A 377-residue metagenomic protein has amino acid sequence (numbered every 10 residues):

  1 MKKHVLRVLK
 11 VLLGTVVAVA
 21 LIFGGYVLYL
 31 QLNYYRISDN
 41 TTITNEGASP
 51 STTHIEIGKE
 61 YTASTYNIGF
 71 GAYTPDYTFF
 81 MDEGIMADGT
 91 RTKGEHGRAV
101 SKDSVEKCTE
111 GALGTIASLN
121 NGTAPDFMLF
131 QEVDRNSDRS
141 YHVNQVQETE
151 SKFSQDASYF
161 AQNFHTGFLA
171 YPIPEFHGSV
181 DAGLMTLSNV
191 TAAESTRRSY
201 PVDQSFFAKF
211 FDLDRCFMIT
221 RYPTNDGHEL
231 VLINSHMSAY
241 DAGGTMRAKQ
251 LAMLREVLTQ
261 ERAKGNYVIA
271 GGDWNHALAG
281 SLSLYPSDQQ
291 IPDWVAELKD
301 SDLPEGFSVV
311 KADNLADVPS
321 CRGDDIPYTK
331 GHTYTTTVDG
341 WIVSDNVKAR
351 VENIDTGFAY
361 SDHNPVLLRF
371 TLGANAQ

Functional and structural regions predicted by a protein language model:
K3-K152, Q162-Y171, E175-D181, A374-A376: N-terminal, active-site-proximal structural segment of metallo-dependent hydrolase catalytic domains
T52-A63, P75, V180, L184-R198 (+3 more regions): Beta-strand-turn-beta hairpins that frame and shape the catalytic cleft of phosphate-ester-processing enzymes
T62-I68, R98, V105-H142, L187 (+6 more regions): Active-site beta-strand/loop signature of hydrolases that rely on acidic residues for catalysis
Y66-G69, Q131-V133, A161-H165, S188-V190 (+6 more regions): Active-site-proximal beta-strand/loop segments in catalytic clefts of secreted hydrolases
E95-D103, E132-N136, Y200-K209, H236-T245: Surface-exposed cleft-lining segments at the edges of enzyme active sites
Q155-D203: Catalytic-core segment of enzymes that process non-peptidic bonds
F207-K209, I326-H332, D355-A359: Short proline/glycine-enriched turn/loop segments at secondary-structure junctions
D241-N346: Metal-dependent phosphoesterases centered on the DNase I-like endonuclease/exonuclease/phosphatase
